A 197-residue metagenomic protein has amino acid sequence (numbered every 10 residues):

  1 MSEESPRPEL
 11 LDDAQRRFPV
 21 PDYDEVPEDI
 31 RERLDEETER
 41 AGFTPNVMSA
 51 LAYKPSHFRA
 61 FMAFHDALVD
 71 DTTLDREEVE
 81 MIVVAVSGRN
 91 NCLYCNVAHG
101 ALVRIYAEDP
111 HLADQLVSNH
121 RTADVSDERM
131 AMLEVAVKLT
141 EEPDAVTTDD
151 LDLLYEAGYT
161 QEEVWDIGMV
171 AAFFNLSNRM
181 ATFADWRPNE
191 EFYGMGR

Functional and structural regions predicted by a protein language model:
M1-R197: Hydrophobic alpha-helical segments
